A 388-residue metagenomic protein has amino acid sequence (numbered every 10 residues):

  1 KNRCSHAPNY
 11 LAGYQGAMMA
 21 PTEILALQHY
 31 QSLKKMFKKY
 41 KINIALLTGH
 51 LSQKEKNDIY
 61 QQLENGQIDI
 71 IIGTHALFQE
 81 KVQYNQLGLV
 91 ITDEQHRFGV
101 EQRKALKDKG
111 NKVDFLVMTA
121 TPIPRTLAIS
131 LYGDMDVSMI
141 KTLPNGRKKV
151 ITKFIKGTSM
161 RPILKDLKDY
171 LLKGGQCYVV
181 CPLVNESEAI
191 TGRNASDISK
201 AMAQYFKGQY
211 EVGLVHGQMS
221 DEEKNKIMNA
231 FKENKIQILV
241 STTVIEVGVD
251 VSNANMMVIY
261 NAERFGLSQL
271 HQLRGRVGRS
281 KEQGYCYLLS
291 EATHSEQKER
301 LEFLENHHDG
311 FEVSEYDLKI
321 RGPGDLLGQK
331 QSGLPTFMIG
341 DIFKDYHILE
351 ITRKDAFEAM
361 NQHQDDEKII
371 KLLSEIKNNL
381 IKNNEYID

Functional and structural regions predicted by a protein language model:
K1-E302, Q362: Inter-lobe coupling/hinge segments of SF2-like helicase ATPases
M228-I238, I245-S252, M257-Y260, G275 (+3 more regions): Accessory helical-bundle/CTD segments and flexible terminal tails appended to RecA-like ATPase motors
